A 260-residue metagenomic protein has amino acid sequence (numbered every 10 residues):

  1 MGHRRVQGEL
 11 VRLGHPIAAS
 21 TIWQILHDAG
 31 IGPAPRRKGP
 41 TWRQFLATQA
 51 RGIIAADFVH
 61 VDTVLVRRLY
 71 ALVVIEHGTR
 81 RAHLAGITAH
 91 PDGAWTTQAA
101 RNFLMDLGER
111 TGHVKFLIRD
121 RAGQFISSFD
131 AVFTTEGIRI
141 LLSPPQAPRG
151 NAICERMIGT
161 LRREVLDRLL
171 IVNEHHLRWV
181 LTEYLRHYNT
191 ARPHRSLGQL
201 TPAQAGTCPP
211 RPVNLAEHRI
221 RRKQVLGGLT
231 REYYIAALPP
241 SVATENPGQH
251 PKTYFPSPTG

Functional and structural regions predicted by a protein language model:
M1-G260: Charged DNA-binding/catalytic regions of mobile-element recombinases
